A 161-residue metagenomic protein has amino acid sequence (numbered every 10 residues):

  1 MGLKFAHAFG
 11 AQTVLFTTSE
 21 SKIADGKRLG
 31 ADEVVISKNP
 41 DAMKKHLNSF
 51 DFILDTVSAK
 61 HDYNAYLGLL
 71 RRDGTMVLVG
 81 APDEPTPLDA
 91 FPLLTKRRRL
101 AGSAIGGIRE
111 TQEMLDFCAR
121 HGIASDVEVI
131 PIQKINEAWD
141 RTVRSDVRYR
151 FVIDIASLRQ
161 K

Functional and structural regions predicted by a protein language model:
M1-N39: Mid-domain Rossmann-like dinucleotide-binding core that forms the NAD(H)/NADP(H) cofactor-binding site
A8, I108-K161: C-terminal hydrophobic helical "lid"/dimerization subdomain of Rossmann-like NAD(P)H-dependent oxidoreductases
S19-K22, K60, D83-E84: Helix N-cap at the beta1-alpha1 junction of Rossmann-like dinucleotide-binding domains, i.e., the first residues
N39, V57-S58, G80-A81, S157: Short glycine-/small-residue-rich Rossmann-like dinucleotide-binding loops
K44-F52: A short acidic, Gly/Pro-enriched loop at the edge of an enzyme's catalytic core that lines a small-molecule cofactor
D51-L54, V77: N-terminal Rossmann-like NAD(P) cofactor-binding module of classical short-chain dehydrogenase/reductase
L70-R72: Helix-to-beta-strand junctions that scaffold the AdoMet/dcAdoMet cofactor pocket in Class I SAM-dependent enzymes
T75-V77, L88-E128: Rossmann-fold dehydrogenase core element
